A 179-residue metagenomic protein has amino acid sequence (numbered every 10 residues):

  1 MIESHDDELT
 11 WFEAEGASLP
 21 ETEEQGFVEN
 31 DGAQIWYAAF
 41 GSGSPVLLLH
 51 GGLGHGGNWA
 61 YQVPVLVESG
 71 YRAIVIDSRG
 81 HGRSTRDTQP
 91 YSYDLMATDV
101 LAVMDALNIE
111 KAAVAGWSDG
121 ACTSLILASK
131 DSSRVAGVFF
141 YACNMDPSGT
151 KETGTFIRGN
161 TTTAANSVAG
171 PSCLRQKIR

Functional and structural regions predicted by a protein language model:
M1-V46, E68-Y71: Alpha/beta-hydrolase fold catalytic core
A33-R83: Conserved HGGG/HGGXW glycine-rich cap/lid loop of the alpha/beta-hydrolase fold
P45, R72, E110-A113, R134-G137: Structural signature of beta-strand start/N-cap positions in the alpha/beta core of ABC transporter nucleotide-binding
N58-A60, S84-P90, G149-E152: Conserved catalytic-core motifs of eukaryotic protein kinase domains, centered on the activation segment
E68, V75-A115: Active-site loop/oxyanion-hole signature of alpha/beta-hydrolase fold enzymes
S84, S118, A142: Catalytic nucleophile serine of serine hydrolases, specifically the conserved "nucleophile elbow" pentapeptide
C122-K130, V135-S167: Flexible "cap/lid" loop of the alpha/beta hydrolase fold
S167-R179: Alpha/beta-hydrolase
